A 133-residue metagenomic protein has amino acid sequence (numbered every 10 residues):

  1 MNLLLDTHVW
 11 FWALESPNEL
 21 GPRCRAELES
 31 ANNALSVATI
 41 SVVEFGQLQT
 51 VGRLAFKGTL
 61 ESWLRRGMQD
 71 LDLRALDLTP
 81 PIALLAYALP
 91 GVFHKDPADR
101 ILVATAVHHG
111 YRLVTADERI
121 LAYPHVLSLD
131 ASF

Functional and structural regions predicted by a protein language model:
M1-V37, V51-R66, H109, R119 (+1 more regions): Short, well-structured N-terminal submotif of metal-dependent ribonuclease cores
S16-P17, L48-V51, L89, V126-L127: Residue-level signal for well-ordered alpha-helical positions
F45: Phosphate/NTP-binding elements of NTP-utilizing enzymes
K57, E61, Q69-E118: Active-site neighborhoods of divalent-metal-dependent phosphate/nucleic-acid chemistry enzymes
L76-D77, S128-S132: Short acidic-hydrophobic, aromatic-tinged amphipathic segments that line or gate anion-handling sites
R119-V126: Short loop/helix-cap segments at secondary-structure boundaries that form the rim of catalytic
